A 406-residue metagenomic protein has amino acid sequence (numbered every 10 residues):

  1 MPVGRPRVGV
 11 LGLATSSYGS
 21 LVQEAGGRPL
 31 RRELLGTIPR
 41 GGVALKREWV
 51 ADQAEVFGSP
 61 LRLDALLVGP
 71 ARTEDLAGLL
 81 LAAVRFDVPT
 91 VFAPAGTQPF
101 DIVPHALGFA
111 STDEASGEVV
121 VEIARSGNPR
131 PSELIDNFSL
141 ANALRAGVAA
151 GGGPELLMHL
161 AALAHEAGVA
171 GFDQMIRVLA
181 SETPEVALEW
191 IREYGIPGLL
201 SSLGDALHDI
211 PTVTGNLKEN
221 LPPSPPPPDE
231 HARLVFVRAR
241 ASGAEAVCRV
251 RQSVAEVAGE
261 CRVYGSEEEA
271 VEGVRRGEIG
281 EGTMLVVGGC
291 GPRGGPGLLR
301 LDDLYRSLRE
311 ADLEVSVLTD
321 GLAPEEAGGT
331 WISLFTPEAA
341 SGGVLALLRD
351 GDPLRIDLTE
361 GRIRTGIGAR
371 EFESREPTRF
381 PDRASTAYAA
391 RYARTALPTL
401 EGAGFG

Functional and structural regions predicted by a protein language model:
M1-E33, R40-K46, D75-L76, A82-V88 (+2 more regions): Catalytic or ion-coupling anion/metal-binding cores of large enzyme and transporter domains
W49-L61: Short, well-structured alpha-helical segments in soluble
P60-L66, G282-T283: Short, surface-exposed connector motifs at secondary-structure boundaries
G69: Glycine-rich phosphate-binding loops that contact phosphosugars or nucleotide phosphates
